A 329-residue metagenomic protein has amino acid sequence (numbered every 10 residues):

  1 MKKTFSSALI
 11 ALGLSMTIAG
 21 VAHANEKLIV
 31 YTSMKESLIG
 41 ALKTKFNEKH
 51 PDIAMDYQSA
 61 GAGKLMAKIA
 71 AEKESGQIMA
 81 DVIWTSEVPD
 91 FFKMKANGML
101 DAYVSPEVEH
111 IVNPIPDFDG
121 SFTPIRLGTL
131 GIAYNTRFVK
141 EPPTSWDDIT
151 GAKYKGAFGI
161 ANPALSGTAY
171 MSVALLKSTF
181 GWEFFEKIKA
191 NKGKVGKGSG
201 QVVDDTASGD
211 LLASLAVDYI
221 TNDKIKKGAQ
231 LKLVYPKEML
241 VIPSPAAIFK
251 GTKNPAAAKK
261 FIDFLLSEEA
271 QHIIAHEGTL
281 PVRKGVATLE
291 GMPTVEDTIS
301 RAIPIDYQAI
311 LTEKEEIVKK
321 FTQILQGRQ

Functional and structural regions predicted by a protein language model:
I18-A24: Sec/Tat signal peptide C-region and signal peptidase I cleavage site
S33-M34, I39-G40, A60-G63, I78-D210: Extracytoplasmic ligand-binding site segments that recognize negatively charged/polar headgroups
A41-D56: Short alpha-helix C-terminal cap/hinge motif
P89-K93, A207, L212-Q230: A ligand-binding cleft/hinge motif common to bilobed small-molecule-binding domains
G128, E186-K189, V195-G196, K227-T252 (+2 more regions): Periplasmic-binding protein-like
G131-F138, A174, P243-P255, I273-I274: A bilobed periplasmic-binding-protein/Venus flytrap-type ligand-binding module shared by bacterial periplasmic
E183, V282-Q329: An extracytoplasmic/periplasmic, membrane-proximal ligand-sensing/linker region
L240, F249-I305: Mature extracytoplasmic/periplasmic domains
